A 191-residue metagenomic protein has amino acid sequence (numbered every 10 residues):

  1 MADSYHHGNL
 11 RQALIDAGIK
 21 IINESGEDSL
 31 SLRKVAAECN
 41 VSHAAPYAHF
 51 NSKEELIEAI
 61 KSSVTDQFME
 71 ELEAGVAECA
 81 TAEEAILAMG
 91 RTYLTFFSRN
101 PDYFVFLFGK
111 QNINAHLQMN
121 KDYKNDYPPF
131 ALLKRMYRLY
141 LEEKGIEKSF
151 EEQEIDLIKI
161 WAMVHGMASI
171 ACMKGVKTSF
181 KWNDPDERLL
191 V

Functional and structural regions predicted by a protein language model:
M1-N9, K20: N-terminal intrinsically disordered/low-complexity leader segments
A2, S63-L87, Q118, P129 (+1 more regions): Amphipathic alpha-helical linker/stalk segments
A13, A17, I21-E55, A59: Helix-turn-helix
L14-I22, V64, F68, L72 (+2 more regions): Short hydrophobic clusters on alpha-helical segments that form packing/core surfaces in small helical domains
S31, F104-F108, A115-H116, S149 (+1 more regions): Short, hydrophobic secondary-structure boundary micro-motifs
A59, E73-D102, E147, D156-I160: Hydrophobic alpha-helical connector segments
E73, L117-E143, E154-K159, D186-V191: Amphipathic alpha-helical packing segments from all-alpha helical-bundle domains
R99, L139, L157-S179: Amphipathic C-terminal alpha-helical segment
